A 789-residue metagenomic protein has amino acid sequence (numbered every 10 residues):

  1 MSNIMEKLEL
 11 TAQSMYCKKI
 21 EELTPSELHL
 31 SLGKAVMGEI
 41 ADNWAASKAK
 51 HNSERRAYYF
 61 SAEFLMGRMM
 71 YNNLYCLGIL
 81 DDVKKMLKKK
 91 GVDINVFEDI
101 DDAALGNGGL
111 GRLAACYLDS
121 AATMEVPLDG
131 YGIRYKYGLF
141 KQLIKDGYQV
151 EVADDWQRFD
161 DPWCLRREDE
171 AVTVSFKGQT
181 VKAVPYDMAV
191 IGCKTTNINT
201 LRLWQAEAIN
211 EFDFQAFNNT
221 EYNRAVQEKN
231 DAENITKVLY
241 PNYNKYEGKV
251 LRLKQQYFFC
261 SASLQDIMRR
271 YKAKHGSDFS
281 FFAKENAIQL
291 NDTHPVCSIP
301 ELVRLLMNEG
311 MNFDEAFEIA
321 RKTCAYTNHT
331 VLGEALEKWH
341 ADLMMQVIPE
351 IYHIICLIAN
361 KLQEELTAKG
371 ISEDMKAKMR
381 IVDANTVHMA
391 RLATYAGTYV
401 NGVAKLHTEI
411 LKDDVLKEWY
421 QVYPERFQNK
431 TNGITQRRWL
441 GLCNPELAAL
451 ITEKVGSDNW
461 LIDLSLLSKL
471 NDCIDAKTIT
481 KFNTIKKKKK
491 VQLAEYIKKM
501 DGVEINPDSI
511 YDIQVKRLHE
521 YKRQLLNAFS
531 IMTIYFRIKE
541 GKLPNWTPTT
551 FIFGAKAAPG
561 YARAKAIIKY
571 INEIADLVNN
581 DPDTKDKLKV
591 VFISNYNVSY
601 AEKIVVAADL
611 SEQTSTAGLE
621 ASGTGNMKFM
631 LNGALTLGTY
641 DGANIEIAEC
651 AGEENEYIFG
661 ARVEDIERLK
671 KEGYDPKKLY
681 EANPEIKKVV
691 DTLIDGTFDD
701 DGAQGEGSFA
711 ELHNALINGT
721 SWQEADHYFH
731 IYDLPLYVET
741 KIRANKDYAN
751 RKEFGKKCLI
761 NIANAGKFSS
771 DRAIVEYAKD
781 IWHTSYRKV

Functional and structural regions predicted by a protein language model:
M1-V789: A conserved ligand/cofactor-binding region detector
